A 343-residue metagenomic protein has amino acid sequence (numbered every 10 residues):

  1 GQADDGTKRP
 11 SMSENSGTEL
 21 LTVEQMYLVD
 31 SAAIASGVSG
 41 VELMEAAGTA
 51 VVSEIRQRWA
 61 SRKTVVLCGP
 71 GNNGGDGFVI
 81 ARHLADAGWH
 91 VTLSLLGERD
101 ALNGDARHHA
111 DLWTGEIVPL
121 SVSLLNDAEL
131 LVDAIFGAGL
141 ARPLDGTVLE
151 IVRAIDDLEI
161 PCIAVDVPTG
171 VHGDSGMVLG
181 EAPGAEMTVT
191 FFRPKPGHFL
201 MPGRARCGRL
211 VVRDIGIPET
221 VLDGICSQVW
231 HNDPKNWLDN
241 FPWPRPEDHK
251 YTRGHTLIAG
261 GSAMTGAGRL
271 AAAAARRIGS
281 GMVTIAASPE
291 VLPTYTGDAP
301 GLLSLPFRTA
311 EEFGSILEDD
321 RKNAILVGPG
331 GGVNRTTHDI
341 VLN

Functional and structural regions predicted by a protein language model:
G1-M12: Short, Lys/Arg-enriched N-terminal segments with co-localized hydrophobic residues within the first ~10-30 amino acids
M12-L96, M187, H198-N343: Small-residue (G/A/S/T)-rich helix-start motifs and N-terminal tracts that mark the onset
S53-I135, P143-V165, I340: Nucleotide and nucleotide-moiety/phosphate-recognizing core
P70-N72, R99, I135-R142, P168-G170 (+3 more regions): Short glycine-rich anion-binding loops that position phosphate/pyrophosphate groups of nucleotides and phosphorylated
R107-A110, V178-G180, P293, G297-L302: Short low-complexity, flexible loop/linker segments enriched in glycine and/or proline with clustered acidic
W113-L120, D145, G170-G173, N236-P242 (+1 more regions): Short gly/ser/thr-rich secondary-structure transition/capping motifs
L125-E129, A182, D319-D320: A short, aliphatic-rich alpha-helical micro-motif
L130, I135-G137, A141-S227: Internal gly/pro-rich beta-alpha loop/helix module that stabilizes soluble enzyme cofactors or their anionic handles
